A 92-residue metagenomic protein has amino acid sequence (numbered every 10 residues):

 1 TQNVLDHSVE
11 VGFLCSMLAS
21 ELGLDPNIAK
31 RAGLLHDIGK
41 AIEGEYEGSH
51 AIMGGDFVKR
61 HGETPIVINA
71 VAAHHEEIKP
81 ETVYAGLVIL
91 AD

Functional and structural regions predicted by a protein language model:
Q2-N3: Alpha/beta enzyme core
D6-A91: Divalent metal-dependent catalytic cores for phosphoryl transfer on phosphate-bearing substrates
